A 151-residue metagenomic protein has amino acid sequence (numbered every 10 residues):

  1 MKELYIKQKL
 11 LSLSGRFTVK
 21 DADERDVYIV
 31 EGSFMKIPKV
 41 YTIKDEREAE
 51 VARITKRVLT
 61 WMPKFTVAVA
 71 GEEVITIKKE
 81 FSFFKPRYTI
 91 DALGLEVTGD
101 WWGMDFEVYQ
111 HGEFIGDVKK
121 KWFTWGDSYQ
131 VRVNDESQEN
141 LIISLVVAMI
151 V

Functional and structural regions predicted by a protein language model:
M1-V151: Intrinsically disordered, low-complexity proline/glycine-rich segments
